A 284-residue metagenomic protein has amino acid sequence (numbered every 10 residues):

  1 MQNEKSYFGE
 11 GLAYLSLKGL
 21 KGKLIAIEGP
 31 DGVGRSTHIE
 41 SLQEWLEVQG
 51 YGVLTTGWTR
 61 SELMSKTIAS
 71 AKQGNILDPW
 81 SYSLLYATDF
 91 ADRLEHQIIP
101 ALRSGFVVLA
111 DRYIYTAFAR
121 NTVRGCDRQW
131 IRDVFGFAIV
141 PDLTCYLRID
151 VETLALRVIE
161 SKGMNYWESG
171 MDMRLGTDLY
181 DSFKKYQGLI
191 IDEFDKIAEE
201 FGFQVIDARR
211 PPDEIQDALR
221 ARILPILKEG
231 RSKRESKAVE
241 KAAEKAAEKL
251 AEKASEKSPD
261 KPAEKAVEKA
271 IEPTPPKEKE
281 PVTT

Functional and structural regions predicted by a protein language model:
Q2-K18, Q43, I159-K257, K261-E272 (+1 more regions): NTP-dependent small-molecule kinase module
L17-E44: Walker A (P-loop) phosphate-binding motif
L24-I27, V107, T144: Hydrophobic "anchor" residues on beta-strands that sit immediately upstream of conserved functional sites
E28, L147, A208: Catalytic metal- and UDP-sugar-binding loop of GT-A-like glycosyltransferases, i.e., residues flanking the conserved
W45-I139: ATP-dependent small-molecule kinase phosphotransfer cores that center on conserved nucleotide phosphate-binding segments
L54, L143, Q204-I206: Structural signal for short hydrophobic segments within the conserved structured cores of catalytic domains across
R60-E62, I114-Y115, I149-A155, P211-P212: Conserved nucleotide-binding/hydrolysis micro-motifs of P-loop NTPases
A117-I190: A glycine- and Lys/Arg-enriched "phosphate-lid" helix/loop adjacent to the NTP-binding pocket of small-molecule kinases
